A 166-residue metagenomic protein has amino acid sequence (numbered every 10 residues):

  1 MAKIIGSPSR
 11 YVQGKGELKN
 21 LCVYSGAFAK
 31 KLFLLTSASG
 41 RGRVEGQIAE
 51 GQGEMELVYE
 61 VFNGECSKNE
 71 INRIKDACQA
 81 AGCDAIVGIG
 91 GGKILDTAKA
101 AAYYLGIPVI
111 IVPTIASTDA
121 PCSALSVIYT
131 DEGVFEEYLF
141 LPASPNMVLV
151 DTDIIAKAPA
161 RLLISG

Functional and structural regions predicted by a protein language model:
M1-A85: ATP/NTP phosphate-donor binding region
M1-K3, A101, E137-F140: Short secondary-structure boundary/capping segments
S9, L105-G166: A glycine/threonine-rich phosphate-anchoring loop and its flanking beta-alpha core in nucleotide/phosphate-binding
V12, I86-G90, I164: Short glycine/serine/threonine-biased micro-segments
G40, E65-S67, K93, A116 (+1 more regions): Glycine-/small-residue-rich active-site loops that bind phosphorylated ligands and cofactors
R43-G46, T97-K99, P121-C122, P159: Short glycine-/acidic-enriched loop or helix-start segments at secondary-structure transitions that form or flank
C78-A116: A short, small-residue-rich loop immediately preceding and capping a beta-strand
